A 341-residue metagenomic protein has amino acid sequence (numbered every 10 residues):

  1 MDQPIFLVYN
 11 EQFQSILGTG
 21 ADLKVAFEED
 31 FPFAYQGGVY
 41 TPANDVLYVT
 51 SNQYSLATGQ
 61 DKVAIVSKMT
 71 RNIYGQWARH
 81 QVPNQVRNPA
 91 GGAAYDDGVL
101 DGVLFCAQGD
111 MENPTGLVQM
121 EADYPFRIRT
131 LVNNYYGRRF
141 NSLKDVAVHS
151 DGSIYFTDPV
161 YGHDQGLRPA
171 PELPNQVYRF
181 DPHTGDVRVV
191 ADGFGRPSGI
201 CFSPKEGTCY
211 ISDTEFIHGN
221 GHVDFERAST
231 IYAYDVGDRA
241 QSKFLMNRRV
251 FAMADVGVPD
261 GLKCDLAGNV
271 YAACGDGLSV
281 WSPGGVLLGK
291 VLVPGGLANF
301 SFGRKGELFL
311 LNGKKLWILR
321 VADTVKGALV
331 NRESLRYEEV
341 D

Functional and structural regions predicted by a protein language model:
D2-E11, D22-K62: Beta-strand-rich domains and repeat architectures in extracellular enzymes and scaffolds, especially beta-propellers
D22-E29, G75-P83, I128-Y136, G185-A191 (+2 more regions): A short beta-strand motif characteristic of beta-propeller blades
E29-N44, Q85-G109, Y135-I154, P171-Q176 (+5 more regions): Beta-rich, blade/repeat-based domains predominating in secreted/periplasmic proteins but also intracellular
T50-D61, F105-D110, F156-E172, S212-E226: Short, conserved, GDST-rich strand-edge loop motifs in beta-rich repeat architectures
Q53-Y54, D61-G109, T115-G116, T130-Y135: Blade-loop segments of beta-propeller domains
T70-I73, M120-Y124, Y234-S242, V321-A328: Short loop/turn segments immediately following beta-strands, especially the blade-tip and inter-blade linker loops
Q108-D151, P159-Q165: Asp-box/WD-like beta-propeller blade repeats and closely related beta-sheet repeat scaffolds
N299-D341: Blade-level signature of beta-propeller repeat domains, shared across WD40, Kelch, NHL, RCC1 and BNR/Asp-box propellers
